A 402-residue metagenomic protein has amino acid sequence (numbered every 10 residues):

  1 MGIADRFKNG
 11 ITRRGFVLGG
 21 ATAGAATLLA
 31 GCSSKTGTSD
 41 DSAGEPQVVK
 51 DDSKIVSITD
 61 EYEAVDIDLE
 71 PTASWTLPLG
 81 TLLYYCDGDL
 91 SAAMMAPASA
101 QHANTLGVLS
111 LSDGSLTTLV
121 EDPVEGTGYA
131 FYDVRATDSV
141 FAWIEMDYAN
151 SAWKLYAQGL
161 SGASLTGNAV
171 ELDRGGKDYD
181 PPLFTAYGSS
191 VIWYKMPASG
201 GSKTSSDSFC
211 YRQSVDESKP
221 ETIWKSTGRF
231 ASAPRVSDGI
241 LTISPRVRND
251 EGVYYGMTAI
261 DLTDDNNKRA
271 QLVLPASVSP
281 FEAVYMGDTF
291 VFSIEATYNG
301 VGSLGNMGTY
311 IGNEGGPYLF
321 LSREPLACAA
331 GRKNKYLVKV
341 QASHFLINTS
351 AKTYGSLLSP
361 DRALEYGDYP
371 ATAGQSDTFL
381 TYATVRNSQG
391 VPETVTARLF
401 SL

Functional and structural regions predicted by a protein language model:
G2-T27: N-terminal secretory signal peptides and thylakoid transit peptides that target proteins across membranes
A30-G31: C-terminal motif of bacterial Sec signal peptides marking the signal peptidase cleavage site
S34-A43: Bacterial Sec signal peptide processing site at the extreme N-terminus
Q47-L77, Q101-E121, K154-L172, K203-K225 (+4 more regions): Surface-exposed loop/turn elements that mediate protein-protein interactions on large endomembrane-trafficking
L77-C86, G126-V134, G176-T185, T227-S237 (+3 more regions): Repeated scaffold domains used in trafficking and secretory/extracellular systems, primarily beta-propellers
L82-D138, A142-Y148: Post-signal peptide N-terminal segment of secreted/secretory-pathway proteins
G88-P97, S139-M146, S189-M196, G239-R248 (+4 more regions): Short beta-strand elements that form the blades of beta-propeller/WD-repeat-like and other beta-sheet-rich scaffold
Y129-G201: A generic tandem-repeat structural signature
